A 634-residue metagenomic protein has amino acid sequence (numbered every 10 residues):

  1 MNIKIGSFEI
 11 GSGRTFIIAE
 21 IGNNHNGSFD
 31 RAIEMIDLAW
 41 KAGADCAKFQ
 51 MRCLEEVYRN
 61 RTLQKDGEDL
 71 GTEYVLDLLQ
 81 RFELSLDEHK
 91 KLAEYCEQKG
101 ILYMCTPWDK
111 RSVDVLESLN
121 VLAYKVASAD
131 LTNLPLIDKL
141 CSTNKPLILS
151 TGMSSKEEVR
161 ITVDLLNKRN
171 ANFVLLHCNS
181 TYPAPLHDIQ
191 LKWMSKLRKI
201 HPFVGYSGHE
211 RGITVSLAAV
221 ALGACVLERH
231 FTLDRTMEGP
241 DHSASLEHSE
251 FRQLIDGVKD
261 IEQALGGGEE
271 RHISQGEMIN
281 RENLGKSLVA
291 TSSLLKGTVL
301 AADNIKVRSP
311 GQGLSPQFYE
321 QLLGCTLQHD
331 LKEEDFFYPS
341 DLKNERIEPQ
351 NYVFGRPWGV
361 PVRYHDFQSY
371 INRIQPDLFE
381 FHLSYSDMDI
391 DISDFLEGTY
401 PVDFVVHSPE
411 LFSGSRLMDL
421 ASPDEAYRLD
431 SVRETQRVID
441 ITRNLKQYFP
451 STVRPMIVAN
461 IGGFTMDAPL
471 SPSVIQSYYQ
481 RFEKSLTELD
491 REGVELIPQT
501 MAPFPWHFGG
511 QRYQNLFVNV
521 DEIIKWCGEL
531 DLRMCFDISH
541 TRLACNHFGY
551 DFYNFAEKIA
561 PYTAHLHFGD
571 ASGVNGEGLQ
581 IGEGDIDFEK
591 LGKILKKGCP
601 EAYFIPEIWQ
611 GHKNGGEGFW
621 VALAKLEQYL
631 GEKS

Functional and structural regions predicted by a protein language model:
M1-D366, E589, K596, E627-G631: Catalytic cores and adjacent flexible loops of soluble metabolic enzymes that perform enolate/carbanion chemistry on
F16-I18, C46-K48, L102-M104, V121-K125 (+14 more regions): Structural preference for beta-strand elements that scaffold enzyme active sites
N24-D30, L149-R160, A184-D188, V204-T214 (+8 more regions): Active-site glycine- and acidic-residue-rich loops that bind and position anionic ligands or nucleotide-like cofactors
V75-K110, D387-I475: Structural motif corresponding to the early beta-alpha repeats
E94-Q98, E117, K139-S142, V163-N170 (+8 more regions): Acidic (Asp/Glu)-rich catalytic clusters
R363-H365, S384, D389-I392, R428 (+6 more regions): Well-ordered, non-membrane alpha-helical segments in soluble/globular domains
D424-R533, L543: Active-site acidic/histidine proton-transfer and metal-coordination neighborhood in alpha/beta enzyme cores
T435-P455, M466-L470, I524, G528-I538 (+1 more regions): Histidine-acidic metal/acid-base catalytic patches
